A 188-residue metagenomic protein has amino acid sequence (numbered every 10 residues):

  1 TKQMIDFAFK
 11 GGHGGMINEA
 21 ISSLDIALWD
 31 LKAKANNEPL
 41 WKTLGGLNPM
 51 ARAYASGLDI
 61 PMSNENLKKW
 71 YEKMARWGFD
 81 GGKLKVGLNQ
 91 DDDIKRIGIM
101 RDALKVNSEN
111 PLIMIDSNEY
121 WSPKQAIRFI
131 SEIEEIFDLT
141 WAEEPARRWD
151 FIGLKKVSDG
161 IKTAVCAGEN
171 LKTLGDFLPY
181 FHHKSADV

Functional and structural regions predicted by a protein language model:
T1-A35: Metal- or metallocofactor-binding catalytic centers and their adjacent structured scaffolds across diverse enzyme
K2-Q3, W41-G46, K85, L112: Beta-strand segments within the central parallel beta-sheet cores of soluble alpha/beta enzyme folds
G15-E19, A55-D59, K83-L88: Flexible, glycine/proline-enriched loop segments at strand-loop-helix junctions that form or flank small-ligand binding
I26-N36, L67-K68, E72-R76: Alpha-helical scaffold segments that flank or form the walls of functional sites
N36-P61: N-terminal small/glycine-rich loop or linker at the start of catalytic domains across soluble metabolic enzymes
G57-K68, Q90, I94: Active-site beta->alpha loop and helix N-cap motifs at the rims of alpha/beta catalytic domains
K73-K85: Catalytic domains of carbohydrate-active enzymes, especially glycoside hydrolases
L84-V188: Catalytic core of soluble alpha/beta enzymes
